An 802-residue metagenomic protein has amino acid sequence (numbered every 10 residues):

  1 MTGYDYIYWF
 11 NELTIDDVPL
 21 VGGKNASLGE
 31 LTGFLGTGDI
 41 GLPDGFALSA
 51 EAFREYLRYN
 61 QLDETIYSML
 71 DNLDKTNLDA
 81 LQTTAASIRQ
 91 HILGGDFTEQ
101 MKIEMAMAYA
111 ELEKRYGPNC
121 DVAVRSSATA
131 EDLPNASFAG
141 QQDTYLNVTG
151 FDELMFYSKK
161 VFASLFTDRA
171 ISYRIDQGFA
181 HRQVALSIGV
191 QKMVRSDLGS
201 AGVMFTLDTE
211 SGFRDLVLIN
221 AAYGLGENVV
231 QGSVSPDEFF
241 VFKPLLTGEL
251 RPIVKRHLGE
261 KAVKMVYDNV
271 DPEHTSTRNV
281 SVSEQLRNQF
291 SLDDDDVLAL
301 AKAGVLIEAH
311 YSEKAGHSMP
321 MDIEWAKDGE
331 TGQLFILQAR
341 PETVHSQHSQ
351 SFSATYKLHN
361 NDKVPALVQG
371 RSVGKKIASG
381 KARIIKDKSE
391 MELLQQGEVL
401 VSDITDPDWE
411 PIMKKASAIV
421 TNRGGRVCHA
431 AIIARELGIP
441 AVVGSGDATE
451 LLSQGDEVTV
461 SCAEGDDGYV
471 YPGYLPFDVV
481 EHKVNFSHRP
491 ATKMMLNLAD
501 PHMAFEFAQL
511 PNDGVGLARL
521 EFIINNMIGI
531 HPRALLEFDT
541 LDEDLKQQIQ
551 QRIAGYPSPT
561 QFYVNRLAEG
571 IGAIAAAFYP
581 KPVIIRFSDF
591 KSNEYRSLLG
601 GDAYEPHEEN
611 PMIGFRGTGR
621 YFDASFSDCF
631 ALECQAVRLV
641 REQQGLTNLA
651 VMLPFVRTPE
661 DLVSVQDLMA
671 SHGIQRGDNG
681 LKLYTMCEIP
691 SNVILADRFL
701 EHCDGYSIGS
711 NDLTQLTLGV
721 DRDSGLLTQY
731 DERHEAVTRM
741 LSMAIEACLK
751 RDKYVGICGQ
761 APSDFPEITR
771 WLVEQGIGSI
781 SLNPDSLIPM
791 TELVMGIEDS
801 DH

Functional and structural regions predicted by a protein language model:
M1-G189, L286-D293, L300, E308-S312 (+9 more regions): N-terminal beta-alpha lobe that positions the nucleotide/phosphoryl donor in ATP/NTP-coupled carboxylate activation
D63, E330, V344-S346, V368 (+4 more regions): Acidic, glycine-rich flexible loop/linker segments
R89-N119, Q289-A326, A491-A508, P559-F578 (+2 more regions): Phosphate-interacting basic helix/loop segments used at nucleotide- and nucleic-acid interfaces
A123, A128-F138, Y145, E153 (+5 more regions): Conserved alpha/beta-domain cores
A139-S172, L198-D271, L337-Q369, K415-N422 (+6 more regions): Extended active-site and interfacial segments that coordinate phosphate-rich ligands in large catalytic machineries
G140, G316-T343: Conserved metal-phosphate-binding beta-hairpin within the catalytic cores of diverse ATP-dependent phosphoryl-transfer
N147-A185, V280-S281, R287-I307, S312 (+3 more regions): Amphipathic alpha-helical
L216-P320, A326-G329, A366, G370-S379 (+9 more regions): Conserved catalytic alpha/beta cores of large enzymes that bind or transform nucleotide phosphates and polynucleotides
